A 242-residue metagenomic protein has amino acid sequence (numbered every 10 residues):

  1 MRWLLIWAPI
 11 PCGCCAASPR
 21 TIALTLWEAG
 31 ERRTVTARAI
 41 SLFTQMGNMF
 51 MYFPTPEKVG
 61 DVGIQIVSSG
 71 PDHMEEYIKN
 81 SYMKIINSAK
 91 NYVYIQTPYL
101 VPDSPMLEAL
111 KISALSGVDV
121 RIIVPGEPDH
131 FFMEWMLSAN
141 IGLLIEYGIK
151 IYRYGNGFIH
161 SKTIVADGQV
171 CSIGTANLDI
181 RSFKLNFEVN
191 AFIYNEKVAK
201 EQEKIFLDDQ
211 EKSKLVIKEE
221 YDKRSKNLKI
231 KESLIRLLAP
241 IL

Functional and structural regions predicted by a protein language model:
R2-L4, P11-C15, A23, W27-L242: Charged, low-complexity intrinsically disordered terminal segments
